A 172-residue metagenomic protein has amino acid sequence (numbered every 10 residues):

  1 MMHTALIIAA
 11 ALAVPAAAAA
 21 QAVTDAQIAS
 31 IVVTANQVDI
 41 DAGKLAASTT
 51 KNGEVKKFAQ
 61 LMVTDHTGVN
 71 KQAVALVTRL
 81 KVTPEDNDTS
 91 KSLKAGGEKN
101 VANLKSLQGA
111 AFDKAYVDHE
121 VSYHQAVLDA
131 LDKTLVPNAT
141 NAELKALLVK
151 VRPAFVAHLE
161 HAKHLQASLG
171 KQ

Functional and structural regions predicted by a protein language model:
M2-A10, P15-Q172: His/Met- and acidic-residue-enriched segments that coordinate or traffic transition-metal cofactors and support
